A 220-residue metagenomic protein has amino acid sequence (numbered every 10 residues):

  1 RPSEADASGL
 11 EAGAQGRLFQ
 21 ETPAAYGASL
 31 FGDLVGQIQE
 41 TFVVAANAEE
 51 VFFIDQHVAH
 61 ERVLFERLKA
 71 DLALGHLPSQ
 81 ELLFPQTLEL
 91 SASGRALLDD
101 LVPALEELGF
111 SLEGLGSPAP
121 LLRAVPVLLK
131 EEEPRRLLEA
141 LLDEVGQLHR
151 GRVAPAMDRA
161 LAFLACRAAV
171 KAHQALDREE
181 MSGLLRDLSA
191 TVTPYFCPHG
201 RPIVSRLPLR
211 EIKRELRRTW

Functional and structural regions predicted by a protein language model:
R1-W220: Charged, conformationally dynamic linker/hinge segments that couple catalytic or nucleotide-dependent chemistry
